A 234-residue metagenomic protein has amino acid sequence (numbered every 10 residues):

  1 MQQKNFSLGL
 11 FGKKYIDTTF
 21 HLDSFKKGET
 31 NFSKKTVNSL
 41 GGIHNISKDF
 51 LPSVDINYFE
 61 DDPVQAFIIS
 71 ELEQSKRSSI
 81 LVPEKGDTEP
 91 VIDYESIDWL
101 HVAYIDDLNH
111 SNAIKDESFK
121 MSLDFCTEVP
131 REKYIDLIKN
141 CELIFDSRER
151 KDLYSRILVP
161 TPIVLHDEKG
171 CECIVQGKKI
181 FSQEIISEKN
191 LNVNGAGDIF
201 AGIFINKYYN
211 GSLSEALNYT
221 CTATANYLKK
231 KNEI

Functional and structural regions predicted by a protein language model:
K4-L8, I16-D17, L22-H101, N112-D116: Conserved N-terminal subdomain of the carbohydrate kinase-like
L8, I56, M121, P162-I163: Hydrophobic/aromatic residues located in beta-strands of well-ordered beta-sheets within soluble catalytic
G12-K14, I199: Active-site metal-binding loops of divalent metal-dependent hydrolases
Y15, L143-N190: Conserved phosphate-donor
Y15, Q74-S75, K85, I105-D107 (+2 more regions): Short glycine-rich anion-binding loops that position phosphate/pyrophosphate groups of nucleotides and phosphorylated
T19-F20, L40-I43, P90, P130-I138 (+3 more regions): Short, charged, surface-exposed secondary-structure boundary motifs
W99-L158, G170-C171: Conserved beta-alpha-beta core of the PfkB/ribokinase-like small-molecule kinase fold
I185-I234: Conserved post-catalytic alpha-helical subdomain immediately downstream of the catalytic base and nucleotide-binding
